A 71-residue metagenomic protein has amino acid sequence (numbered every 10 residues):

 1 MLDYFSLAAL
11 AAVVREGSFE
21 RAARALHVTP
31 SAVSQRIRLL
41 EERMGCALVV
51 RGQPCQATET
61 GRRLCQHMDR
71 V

Functional and structural regions predicted by a protein language model:
M1-F5, Q56-R62: Short, basic-rich loop-to-helix N-cap that marks the start of a DNA-contacting helix
L7, R43-M44, L64-V71: Alpha-helical linker/hinge and terminal dimerization helices associated with HTH transcriptional regulators
L7-L10, F19, V49: Conserved hydrophobic/aromatic "anchor" residues that stabilize well-ordered secondary structure elements
A12-H27: Short helix-boundary/capping micro-motifs
R24, E42, R62: Alpha-helical residues within the helix-turn-helix
E41-A57: A short LG(V/I)-centered, amphipathic sequence patch enriched for acidic residue(s) preceding the LG motif
